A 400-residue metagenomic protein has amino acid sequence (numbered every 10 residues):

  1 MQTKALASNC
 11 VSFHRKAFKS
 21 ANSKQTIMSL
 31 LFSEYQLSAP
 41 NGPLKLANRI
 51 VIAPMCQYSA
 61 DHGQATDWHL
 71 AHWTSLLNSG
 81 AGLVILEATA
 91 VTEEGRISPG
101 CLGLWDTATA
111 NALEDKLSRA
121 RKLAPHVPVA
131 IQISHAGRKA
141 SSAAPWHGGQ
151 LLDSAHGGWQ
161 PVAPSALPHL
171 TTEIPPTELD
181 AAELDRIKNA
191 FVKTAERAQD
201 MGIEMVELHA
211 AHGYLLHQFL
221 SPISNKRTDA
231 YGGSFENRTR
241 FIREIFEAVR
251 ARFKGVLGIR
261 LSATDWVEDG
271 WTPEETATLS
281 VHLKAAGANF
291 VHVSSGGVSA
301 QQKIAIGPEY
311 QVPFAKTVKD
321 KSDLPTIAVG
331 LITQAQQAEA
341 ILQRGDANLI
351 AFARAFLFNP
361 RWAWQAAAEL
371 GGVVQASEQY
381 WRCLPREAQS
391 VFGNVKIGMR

Functional and structural regions predicted by a protein language model:
C10-F13, N22-R400: Flavin-dependent oxidoreductase catalytic cores
